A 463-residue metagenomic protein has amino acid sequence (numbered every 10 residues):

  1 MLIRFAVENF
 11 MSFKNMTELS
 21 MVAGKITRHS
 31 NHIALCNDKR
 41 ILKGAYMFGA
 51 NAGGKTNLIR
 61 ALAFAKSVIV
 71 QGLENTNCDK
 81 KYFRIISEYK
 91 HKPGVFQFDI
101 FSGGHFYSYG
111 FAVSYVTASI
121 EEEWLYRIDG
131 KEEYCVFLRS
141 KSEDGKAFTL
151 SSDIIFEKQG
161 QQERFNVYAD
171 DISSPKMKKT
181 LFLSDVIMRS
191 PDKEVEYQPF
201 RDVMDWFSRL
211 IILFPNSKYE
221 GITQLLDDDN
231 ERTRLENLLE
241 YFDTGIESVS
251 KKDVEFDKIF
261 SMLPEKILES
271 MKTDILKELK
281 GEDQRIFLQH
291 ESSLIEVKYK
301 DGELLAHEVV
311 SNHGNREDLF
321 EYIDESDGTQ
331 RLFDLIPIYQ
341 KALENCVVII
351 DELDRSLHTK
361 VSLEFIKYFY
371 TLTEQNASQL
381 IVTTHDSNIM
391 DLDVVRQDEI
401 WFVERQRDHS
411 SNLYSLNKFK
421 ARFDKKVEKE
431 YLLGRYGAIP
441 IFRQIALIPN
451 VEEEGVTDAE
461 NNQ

Functional and structural regions predicted by a protein language model:
M1, H91-V95, V116-E121, D301-E308 (+1 more regions): A short, compositionally biased
M1-K43, W206-V347, K418: Conserved NTPase motor "head" modules and their coupling/switch loops across ABC/AAA+ ATPases, GTPases, and GHKL ATPases
M1-V70, A306-I445, V451-N462: Switch/communication elements of ASCE P-loop NTPase nucleotide-binding domains
S12, S102-F106, G130, G314-E317: Glycine-centered tight beta-turn/hairpin loop motif at sheet-sheet or coil-to-beta transitions
A34, R40-Y46, A50, I59-A118: Conserved P-loop NTP-binding catalytic core
C78-Y82, Q289-S293, T384-D386: Short Pro/Gly-enriched beta-strand edge/turn motifs at strand-loop
F96-F101, W124-L125, S311: Short beta-strand segments that buttress and anchor functional surface loops
S108, A112-S270: Electropositive, glycine-dotted interaction segments that contact anionic polymers or phosphate-rich ligands
